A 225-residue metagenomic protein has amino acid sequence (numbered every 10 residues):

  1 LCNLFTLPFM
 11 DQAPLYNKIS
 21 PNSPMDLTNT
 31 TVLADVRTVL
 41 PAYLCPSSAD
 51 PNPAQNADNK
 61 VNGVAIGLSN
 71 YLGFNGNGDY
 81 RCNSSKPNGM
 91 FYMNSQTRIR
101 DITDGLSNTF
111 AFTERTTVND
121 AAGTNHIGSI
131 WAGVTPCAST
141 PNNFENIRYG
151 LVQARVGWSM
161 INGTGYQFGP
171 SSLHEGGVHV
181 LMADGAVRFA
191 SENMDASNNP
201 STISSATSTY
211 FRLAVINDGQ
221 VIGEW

Functional and structural regions predicted by a protein language model:
L1-W225: Surface-exposed loop/linker segments characteristic of extracytoplasmic
